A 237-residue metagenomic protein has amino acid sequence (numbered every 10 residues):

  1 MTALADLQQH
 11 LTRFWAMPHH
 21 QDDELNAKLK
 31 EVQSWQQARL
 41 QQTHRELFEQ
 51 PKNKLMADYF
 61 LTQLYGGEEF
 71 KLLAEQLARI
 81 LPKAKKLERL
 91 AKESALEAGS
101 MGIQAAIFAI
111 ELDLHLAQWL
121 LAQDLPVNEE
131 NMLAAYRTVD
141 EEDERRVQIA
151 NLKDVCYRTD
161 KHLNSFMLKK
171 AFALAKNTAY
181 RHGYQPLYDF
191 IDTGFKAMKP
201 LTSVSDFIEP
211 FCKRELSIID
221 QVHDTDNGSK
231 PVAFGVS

Functional and structural regions predicted by a protein language model:
T2-S237: Extended, well-ordered protein cores
